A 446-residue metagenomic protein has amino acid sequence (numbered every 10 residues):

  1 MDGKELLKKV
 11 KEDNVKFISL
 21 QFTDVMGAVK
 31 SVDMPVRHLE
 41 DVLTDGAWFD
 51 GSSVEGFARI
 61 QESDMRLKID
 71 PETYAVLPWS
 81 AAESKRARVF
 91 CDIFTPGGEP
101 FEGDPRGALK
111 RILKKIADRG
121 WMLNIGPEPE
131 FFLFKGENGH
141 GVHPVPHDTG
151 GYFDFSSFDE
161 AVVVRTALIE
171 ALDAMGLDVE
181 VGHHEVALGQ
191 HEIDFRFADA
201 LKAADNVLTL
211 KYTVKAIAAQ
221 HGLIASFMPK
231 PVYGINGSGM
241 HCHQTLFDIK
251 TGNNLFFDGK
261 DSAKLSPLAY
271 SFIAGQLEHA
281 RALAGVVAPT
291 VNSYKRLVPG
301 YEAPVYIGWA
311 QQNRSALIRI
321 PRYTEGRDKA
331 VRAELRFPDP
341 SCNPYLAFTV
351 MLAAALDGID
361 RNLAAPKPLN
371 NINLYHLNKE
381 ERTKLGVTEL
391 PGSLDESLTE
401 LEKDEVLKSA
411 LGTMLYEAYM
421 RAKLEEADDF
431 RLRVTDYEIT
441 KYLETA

Functional and structural regions predicted by a protein language model:
M1-A446: Glycine-rich, acidic/polar active-site loops that bind/position phosphate-bearing ligands
